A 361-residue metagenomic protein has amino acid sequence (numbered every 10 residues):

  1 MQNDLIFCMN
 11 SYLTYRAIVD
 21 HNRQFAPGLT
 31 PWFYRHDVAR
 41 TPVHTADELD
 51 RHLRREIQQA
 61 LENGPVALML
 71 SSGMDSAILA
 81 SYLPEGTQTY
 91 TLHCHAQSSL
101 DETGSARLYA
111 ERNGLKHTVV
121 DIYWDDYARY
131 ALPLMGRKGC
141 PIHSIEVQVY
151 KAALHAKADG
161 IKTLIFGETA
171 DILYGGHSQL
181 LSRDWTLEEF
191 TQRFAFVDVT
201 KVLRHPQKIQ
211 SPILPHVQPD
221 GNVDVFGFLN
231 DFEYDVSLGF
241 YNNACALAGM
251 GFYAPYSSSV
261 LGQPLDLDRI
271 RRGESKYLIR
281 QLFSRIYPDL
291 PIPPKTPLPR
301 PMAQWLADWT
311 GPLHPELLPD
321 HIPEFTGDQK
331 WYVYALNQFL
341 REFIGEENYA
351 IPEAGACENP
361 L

Functional and structural regions predicted by a protein language model:
M1-P65, G345-L361: RNA-binding accessory domains that recognize and position tRNA/RNA substrates
L5-I18, K151-L154, F228-N243, Q329-E346: Short, hydrophobic/amphipathic alpha-helical patches that form generic packing surfaces within helical domains
Q59, G64-N113, T118: ATP-dependent adenylation/pyrophosphate-handling site
A60-G64, A156-K162: Glycine-rich phosphate-binding loop signature in dinucleotide/nucleotide-binding domains
D75-L79, S99, D126-A128, I172-G176 (+2 more regions): Short catalytic/ligand-binding loop motif for oxyanion handling, primarily in non-cytosolic enzymes, centered on
T103, R107-R137, T163-E168, H205-P212: A conserved beta-strand->alpha-helix junction
L164, T169-L187, G227-E324, I351-P360: Mid-to-C-terminal catalytic subdomains of enzymes that bind/position adenosyl phosphate moieties or nucleic-acid
R183-P215: Short, flexible loop segments at boundaries between secondary-structure elements
